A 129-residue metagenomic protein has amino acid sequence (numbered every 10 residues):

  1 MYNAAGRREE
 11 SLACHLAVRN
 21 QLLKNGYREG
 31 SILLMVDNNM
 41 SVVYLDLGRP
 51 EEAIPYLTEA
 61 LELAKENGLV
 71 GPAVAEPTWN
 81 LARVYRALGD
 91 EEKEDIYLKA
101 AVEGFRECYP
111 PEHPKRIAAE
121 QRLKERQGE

Functional and structural regions predicted by a protein language model:
N3-A4, S31-D46, P72-R83, P114-E125: Conserved alpha-helical positions within TPR/SEL1-like repeat arrays
A4-H15, K24-N25: Extended non-membrane alpha-helical scaffolds
K24-R28, E66-V70, E107-P111: Short coil/turn linkers that connect adjacent helices within long alpha-helical scaffolds, especially alpha-solenoid
M40-V43, Y56, A60-L61: Fold-core signature of tandem repeat domains
E92-P110: TPR/TPR-like (Sel1-like) alpha-helical repeat modules
